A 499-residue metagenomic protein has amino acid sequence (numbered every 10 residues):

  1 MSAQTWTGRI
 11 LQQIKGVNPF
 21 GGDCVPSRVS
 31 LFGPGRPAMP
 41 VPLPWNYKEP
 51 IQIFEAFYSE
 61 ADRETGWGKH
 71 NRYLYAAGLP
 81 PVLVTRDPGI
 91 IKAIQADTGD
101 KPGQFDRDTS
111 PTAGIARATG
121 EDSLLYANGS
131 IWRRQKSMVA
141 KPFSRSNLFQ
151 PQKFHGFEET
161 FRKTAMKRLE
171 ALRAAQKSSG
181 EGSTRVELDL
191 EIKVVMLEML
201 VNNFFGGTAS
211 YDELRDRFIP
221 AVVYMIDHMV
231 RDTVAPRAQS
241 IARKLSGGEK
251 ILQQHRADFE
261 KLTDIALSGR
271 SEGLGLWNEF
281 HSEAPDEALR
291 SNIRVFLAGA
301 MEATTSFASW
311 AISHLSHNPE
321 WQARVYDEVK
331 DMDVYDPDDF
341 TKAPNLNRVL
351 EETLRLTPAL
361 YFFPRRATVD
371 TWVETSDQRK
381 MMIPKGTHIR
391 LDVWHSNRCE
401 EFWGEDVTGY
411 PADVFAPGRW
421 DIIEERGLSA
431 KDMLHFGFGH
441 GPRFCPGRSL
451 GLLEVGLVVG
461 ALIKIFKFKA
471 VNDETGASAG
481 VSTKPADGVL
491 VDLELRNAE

Functional and structural regions predicted by a protein language model:
S2-E121, S130-R134, R162-K163, K385 (+1 more regions): N-terminal membrane-proximal hinge/A-helix region immediately C-terminal to the signal-anchor transmembrane segment
L43-T65, S268, Y335-R379: Conserved cytochrome P450 K-helix E-x-x-R motif and the immediately C-terminal K′/meander segment
R107-A113, P151-A308: Cytochrome P450 heme-thiolate monooxygenase catalytic core
A303-S316, V458: Short, small-residue alpha-helix embedded
P319-W321, H440-F444, R448-A486: Cytochrome P450 heme-binding "Cys pocket" and the immediately downstream C-terminal segment
T353, G386, G441, V455 (+1 more regions): Hydrophobic, well-ordered secondary-structure elements that form the walls of internal hydrophobic environments
L391-R426: Conserved cytochrome P450 K-helix/beta-meander segment immediately N-terminal to the heme-binding cysteine loop
K484-E499: C-terminal helix/juxtamembrane-tail motif
